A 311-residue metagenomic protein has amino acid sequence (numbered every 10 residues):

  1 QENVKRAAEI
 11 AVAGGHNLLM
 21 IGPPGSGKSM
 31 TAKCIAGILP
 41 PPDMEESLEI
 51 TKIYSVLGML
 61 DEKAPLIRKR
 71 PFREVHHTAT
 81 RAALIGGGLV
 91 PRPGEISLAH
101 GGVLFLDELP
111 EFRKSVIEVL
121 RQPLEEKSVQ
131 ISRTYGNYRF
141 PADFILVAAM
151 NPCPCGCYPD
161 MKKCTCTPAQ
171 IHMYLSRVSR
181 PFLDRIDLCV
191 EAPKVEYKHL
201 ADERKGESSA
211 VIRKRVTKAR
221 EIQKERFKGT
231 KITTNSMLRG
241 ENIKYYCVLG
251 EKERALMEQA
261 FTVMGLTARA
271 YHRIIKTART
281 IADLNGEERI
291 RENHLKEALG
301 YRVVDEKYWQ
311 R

Functional and structural regions predicted by a protein language model:
Q1-P24, S47, T51-Y54, A278: Pre-Walker A (pre-P-loop) alpha-helix and adjacent loop at the N terminus of AAA/AAA+ ATPase modules, a conserved
Q1-V4, G14-H16, S26-K28, T78 (+3 more regions): Short flexible coil/turn linkers enriched for glycine and charged/polar residues that connect secondary-structure
E9, L66, R70-P71, A79-L104 (+1 more regions): Conserved alpha-helical scaffold flanking the Walker A/P-loop in AAA+ ATPase domains
G15-H16, H100-G101, F144, N285: Short coil/turn connectors at secondary-structure junctions
L19-D61, E126: Walker A/P-loop
E46-T80, G87-G88, P193, T233-N242 (+2 more regions): Conserved inter-motif catalytic segment of the P-loop NTP-binding fold
V90-P91, R113-R311: Basic, amphipathic alpha-helical bundle interface domains used for macromolecular binding and assembly
G101, D107-E108, V119: Walker B catalytic acidic pair
